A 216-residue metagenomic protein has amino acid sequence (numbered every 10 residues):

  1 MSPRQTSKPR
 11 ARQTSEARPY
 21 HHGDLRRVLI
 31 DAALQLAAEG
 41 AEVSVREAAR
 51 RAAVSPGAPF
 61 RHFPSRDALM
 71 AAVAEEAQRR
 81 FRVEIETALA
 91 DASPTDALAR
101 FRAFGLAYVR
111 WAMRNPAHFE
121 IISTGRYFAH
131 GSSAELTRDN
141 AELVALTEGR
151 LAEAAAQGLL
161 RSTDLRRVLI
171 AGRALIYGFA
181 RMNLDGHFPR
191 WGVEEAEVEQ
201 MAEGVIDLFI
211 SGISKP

Functional and structural regions predicted by a protein language model:
M1-D24, P216: N-terminal intrinsically disordered/low-complexity leader segments
D24-A33, A48, V73-A77, F81 (+2 more regions): Generic hydrophobic, amphipathic alpha-helix propensity
R26, V45, D67, A71 (+8 more regions): Short, structured helix-loop boundary elements
V28, L36-A68, A72: Helix-turn-helix
A72, E86-H118, V168-G172: Hydrophobic alpha-helical connector segments
E75-F101, T137-E142, A152-A156: Amphipathic alpha-helical linker/stalk segments
R110, R114-G149, E195: Short secondary-structure transition hinges
G131-T137, A141, A156-V205, P216: Hydrophobic/aromatic-rich alpha-helical bundle segments in the mid-to-C-terminal region
